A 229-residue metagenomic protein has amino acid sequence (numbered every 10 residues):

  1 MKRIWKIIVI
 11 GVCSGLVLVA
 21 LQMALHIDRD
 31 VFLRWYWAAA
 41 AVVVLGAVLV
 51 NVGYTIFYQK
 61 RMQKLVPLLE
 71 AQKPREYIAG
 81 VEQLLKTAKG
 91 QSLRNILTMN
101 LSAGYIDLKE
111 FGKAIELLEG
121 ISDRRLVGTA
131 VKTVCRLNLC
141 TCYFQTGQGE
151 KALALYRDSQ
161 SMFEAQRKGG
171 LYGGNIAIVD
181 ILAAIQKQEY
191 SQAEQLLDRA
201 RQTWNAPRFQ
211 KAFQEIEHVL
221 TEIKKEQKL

Functional and structural regions predicted by a protein language model:
W35-A40, V66-V81, I106-E119, G147-D158: Helix-turn-helix repeat elements of alpha-solenoid scaffolds
W37-M62, V66: Transmembrane alpha-helices and immediately adjacent membrane-cytoplasm interface residues in multi-pass integral
T55, Q91-R94, T129-K132, G169-Y172: Residue signature of alpha-solenoid helical repeat architecture, marking inter-repeat boundaries and helix-start
Y58-Q91, I96, N100-G104: Alpha-helical segment of the N-proximal tetratricopeptide repeat
Q63, M99-N100, V131, L137-T141 (+4 more regions): "A position-specific structural signal for the A-helix of alpha-solenoid helical repeats
E82-K86, E119-R125, R157-A165, D198-W204: Amphipathic alpha-helical segments of tetratricopeptide repeats
Y190-L229: Terminal, low-structured helical/coil segments at or just beyond the last alpha-helical repeat
